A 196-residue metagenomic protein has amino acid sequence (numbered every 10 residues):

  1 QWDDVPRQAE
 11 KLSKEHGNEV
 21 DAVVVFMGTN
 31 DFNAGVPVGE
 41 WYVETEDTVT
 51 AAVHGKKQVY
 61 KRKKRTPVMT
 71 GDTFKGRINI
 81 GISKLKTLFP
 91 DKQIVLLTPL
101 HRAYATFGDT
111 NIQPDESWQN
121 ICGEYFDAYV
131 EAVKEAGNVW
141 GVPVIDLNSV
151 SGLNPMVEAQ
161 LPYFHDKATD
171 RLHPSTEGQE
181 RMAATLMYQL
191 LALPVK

Functional and structural regions predicted by a protein language model:
Q1-R77, H173: Conserved SGNH/GDSL esterase-like catalytic core that processes O-acyl groups on lipids and polysaccharides
A9, I78-I82, V130: Generic structural signal for well-ordered alpha-helices, preferentially at hydrophobic/aromatic core positions
A9-V20, K86-L88, L191-K196: Surface-exposed acidic, glycine-flexible loop patches that form ligand/cofactor-binding and adhesion interfaces
V25, L96-L97: Structural beta-sheet core signal
K64, K84, T169: Short, flexible active-site loop motifs that bind/organize anionic cofactors or intermediates
N79-I82, K86, K134, M187: A structural alpha-helix within SAM-dependent methyltransferase catalytic domains
F89-Q93: A short helix->loop->beta-strand "cap" motif at the edges of active sites that frequently abuts
P99-K196: Catalytic His-Asp segment of secreted/periplasmic serine-dependent ester chemistry enzymes
